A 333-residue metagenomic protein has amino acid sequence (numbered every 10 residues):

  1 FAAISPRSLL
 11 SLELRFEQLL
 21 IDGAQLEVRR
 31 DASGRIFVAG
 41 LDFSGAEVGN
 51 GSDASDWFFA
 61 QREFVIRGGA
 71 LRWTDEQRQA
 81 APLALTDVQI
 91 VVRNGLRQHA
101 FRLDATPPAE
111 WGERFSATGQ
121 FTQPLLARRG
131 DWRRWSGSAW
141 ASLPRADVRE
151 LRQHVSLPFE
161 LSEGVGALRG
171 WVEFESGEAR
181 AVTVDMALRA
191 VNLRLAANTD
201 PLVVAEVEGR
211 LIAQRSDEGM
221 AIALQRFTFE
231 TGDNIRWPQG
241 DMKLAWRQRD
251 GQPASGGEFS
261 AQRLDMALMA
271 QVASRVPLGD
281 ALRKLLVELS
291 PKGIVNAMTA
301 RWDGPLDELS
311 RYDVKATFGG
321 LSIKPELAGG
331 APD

Functional and structural regions predicted by a protein language model:
F1-R93, E110-G112, Q123, W132-R134 (+4 more regions): Secondary-structure transition motifs
S5-L10, L125-L126, E173-S176, W302-L306: Outer-membrane beta-barrel proteins
E17, E160-E175, R180: Transmembrane beta-barrel wall of Gram-negative outer-membrane proteins
A24-L26, R67-T74, L143-Q153, A187-R194 (+2 more regions): Generic short beta-strand segments
F64, G137-A139, A181-V184, I222 (+2 more regions): Transmembrane beta-strands of outer-membrane beta-barrel proteins
Q79-F101, T106-E110, G119-R134, L157-E163 (+4 more regions): Beta-propeller and related beta-repeat scaffolds in trafficking/envelope systems
D217-R247: Repeat-solenoid scaffold signature
